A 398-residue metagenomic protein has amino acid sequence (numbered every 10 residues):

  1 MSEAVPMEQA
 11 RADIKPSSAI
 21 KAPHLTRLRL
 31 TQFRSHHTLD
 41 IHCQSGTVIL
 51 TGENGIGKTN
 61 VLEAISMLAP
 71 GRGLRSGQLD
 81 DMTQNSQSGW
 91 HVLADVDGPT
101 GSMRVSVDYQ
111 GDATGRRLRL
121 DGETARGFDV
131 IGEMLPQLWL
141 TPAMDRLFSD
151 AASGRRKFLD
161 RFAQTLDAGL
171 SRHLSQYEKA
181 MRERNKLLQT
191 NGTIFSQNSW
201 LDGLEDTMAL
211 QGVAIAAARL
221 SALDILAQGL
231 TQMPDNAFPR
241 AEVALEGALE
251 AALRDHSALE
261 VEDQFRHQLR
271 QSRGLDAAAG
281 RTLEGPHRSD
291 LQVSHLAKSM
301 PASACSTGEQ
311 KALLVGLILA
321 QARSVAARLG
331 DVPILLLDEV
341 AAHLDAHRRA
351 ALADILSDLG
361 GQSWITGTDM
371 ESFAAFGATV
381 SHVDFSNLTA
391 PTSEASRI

Functional and structural regions predicted by a protein language model:
M1-E53, M67, F195-I334, H343-H347 (+3 more regions): Conserved NTPase motor "head" modules and their coupling/switch loops across ABC/AAA+ ATPases, GTPases, and GHKL ATPases
L28, W90-V96, T114-D121, A241 (+2 more regions): Short polybasic amphipathic segments
K58: Conserved lysine of the Walker
A69-G154, F158-L170, L226-Q232, V261 (+1 more regions): Nucleotide-state sensing region of NTPase/ATPase domains
R146-L147, S153-F195, D202, D206: Long, charged N-terminal accessory/stalk domains
D338-V340: Walker B catalytic acidic pair
T366-T368: H-loop/switch region of ABC-family ATPase nucleotide-binding domains
